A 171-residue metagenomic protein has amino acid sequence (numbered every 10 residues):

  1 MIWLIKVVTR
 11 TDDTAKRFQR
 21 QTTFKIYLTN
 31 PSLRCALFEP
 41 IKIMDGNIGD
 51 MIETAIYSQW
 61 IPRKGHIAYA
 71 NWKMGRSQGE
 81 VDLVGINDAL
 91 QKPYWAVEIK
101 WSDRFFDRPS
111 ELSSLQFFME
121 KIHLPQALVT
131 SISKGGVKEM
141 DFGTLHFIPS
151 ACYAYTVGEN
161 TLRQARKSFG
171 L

Functional and structural regions predicted by a protein language model:
M1-A89: Accessory nucleic acid-recognition modules appended to NTPase machines
Y27, V97, L128-T130: Hydrophobic/aromatic beta-strand patches that form the interior of the parallel beta-sheet core in alpha/beta enzyme
P31, I99-W101, I132, S150: Active-site donor-binding loop signature of nucleotide-sugar glycosyltransferases
A55, K92, S110-S114: Short amphipathic alpha-helical segments
G79-V81, P93-W95, H123-L128: A short pocket-lining beta-strand/turn micro-motif at the edge of beta-sheets
D82, I86, Y94-R104: Active-site ExK catalytic segment of metal-dependent nucleases
W101-T144: Catalytic cores of nucleic-acid endonucleases
I132-L171: Domain-level recognition of nuclease-like catalytic cores that cleave nucleotide substrates
